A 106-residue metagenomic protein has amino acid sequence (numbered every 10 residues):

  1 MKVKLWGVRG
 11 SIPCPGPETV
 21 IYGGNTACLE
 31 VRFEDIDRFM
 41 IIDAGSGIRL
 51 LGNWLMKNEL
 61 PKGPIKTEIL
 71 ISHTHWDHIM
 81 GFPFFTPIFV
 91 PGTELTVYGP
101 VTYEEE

Functional and structural regions predicted by a protein language model:
K2-E59: Conserved beta-strand hairpin/beta-sheet module of binuclear metal-dependent hydrolase folds, prominently
D37-F39, S46-Y98: Active-site metal-binding motif and surrounding structural segment of the metallo-beta-lactamase
V101-E106: Metallo-beta-lactamase
